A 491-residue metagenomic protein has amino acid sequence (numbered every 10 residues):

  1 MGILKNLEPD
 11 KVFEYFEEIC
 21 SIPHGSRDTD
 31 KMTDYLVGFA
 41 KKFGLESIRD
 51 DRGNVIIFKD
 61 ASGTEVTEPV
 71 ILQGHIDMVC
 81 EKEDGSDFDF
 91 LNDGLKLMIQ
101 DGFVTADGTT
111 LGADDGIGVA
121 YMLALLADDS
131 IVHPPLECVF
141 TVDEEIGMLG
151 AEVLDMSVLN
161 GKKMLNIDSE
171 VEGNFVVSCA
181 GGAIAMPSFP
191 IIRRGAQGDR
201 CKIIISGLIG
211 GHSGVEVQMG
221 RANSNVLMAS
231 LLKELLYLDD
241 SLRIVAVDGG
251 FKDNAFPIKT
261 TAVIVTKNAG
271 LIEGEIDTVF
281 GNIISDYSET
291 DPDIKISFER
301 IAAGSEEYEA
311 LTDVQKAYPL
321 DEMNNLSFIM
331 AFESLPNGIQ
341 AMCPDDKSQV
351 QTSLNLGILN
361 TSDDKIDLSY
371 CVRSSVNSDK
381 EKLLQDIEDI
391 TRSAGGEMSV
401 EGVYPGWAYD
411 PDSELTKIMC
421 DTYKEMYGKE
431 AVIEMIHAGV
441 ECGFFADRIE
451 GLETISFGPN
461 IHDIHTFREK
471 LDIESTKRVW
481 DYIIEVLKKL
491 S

Functional and structural regions predicted by a protein language model:
G2-F103: Acidic/His- and Gly-rich active-site-bordering loop/insert found across diverse amide/peptide-bond hydrolases
P9-V12, P344, Q351-S353, G357-I366 (+1 more regions): Zn-dependent metallopeptidase/amidohydrolase metal-coordination segment
E17-S21, K252, I296-T312, N355-L359 (+3 more regions): A short beta-alpha structural unit
E65-I146, A151-K162, S188, Q197-R200 (+5 more regions): Active-site metal-coordination/substrate-binding segment of hydrolases, especially metallo-dependent peptidases
H133-S224, L232-L236: Fold-level recognition of mixed alpha/beta catalytic cores in primary-metabolism enzymes, strongest
S157, R221-L238, N268-I272, N324-E333 (+3 more regions): His/Asp/Glu-rich mid-to-C-terminal helical/loop segments that flank catalytic regions of hydrolases
N223-V226, S230-V247, Y409-L452: Active-site-adjacent substrate-binding region of metalloamidase/peptidase-like peptide-processing proteins
D253-M342: A conserved active-site cap/scaffold subdomain adjacent to cofactor or substrate pockets
